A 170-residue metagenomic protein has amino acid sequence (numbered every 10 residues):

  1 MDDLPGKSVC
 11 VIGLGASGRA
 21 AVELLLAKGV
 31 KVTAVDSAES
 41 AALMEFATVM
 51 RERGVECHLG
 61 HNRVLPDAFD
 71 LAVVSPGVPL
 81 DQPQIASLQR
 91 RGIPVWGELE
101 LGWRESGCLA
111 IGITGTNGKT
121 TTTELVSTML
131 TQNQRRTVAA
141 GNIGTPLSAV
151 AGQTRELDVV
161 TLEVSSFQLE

Functional and structural regions predicted by a protein language model:
M1-G97, L101: N-terminal leader/targeting and accessory segments in enzymes
L65, P76-E170: Phosphate-binding loop of NTP-binding sites
